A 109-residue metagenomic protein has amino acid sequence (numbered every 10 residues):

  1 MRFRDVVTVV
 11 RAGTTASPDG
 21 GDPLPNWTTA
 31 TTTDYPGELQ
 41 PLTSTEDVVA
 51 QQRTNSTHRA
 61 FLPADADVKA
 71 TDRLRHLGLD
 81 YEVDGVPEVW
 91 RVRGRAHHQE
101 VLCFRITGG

Functional and structural regions predicted by a protein language model:
M1-P36: Extended boundary segments
D22-G109: Short, conserved turn/kink motifs that form compact alpha/beta structural patches or helix kinks used as
